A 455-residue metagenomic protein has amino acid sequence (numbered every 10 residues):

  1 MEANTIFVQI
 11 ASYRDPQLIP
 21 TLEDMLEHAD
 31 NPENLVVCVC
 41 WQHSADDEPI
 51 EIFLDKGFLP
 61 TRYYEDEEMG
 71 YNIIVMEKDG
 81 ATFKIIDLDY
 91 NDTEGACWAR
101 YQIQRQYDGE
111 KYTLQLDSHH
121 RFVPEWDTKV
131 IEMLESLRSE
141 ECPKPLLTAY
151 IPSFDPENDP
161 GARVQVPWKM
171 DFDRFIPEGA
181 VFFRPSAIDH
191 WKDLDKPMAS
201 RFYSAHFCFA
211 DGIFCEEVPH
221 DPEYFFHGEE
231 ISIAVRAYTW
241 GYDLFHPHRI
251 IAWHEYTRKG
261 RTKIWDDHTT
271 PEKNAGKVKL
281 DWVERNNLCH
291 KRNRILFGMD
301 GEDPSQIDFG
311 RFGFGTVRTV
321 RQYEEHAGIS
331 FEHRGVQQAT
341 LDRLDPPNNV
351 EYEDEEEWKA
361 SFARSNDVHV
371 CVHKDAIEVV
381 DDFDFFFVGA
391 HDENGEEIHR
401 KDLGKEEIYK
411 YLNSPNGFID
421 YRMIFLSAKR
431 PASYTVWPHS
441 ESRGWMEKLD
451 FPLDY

Functional and structural regions predicted by a protein language model:
E2-G310: Catalytic cores of eukaryotic secretory-pathway lumenal/extracellular enzymes that build and remodel glycoconjugates
D159-G161, F182-D195, A199-F209, R261-Y455: Terminal low-complexity segments of carbohydrate-biosynthetic enzymes
